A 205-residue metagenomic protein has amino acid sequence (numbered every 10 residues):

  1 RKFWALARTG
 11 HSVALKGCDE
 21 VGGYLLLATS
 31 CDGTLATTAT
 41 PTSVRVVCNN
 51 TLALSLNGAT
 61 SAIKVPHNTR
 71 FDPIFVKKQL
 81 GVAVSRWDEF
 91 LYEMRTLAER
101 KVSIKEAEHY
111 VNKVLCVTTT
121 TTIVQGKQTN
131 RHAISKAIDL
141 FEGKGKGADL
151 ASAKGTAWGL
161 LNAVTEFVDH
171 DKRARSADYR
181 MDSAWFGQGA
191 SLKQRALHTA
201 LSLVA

Functional and structural regions predicted by a protein language model:
R1-A5, S12: N-terminal "first-domain core" detector
H11-A205: Intrinsically disordered, low-complexity regions enriched in serine/threonine
